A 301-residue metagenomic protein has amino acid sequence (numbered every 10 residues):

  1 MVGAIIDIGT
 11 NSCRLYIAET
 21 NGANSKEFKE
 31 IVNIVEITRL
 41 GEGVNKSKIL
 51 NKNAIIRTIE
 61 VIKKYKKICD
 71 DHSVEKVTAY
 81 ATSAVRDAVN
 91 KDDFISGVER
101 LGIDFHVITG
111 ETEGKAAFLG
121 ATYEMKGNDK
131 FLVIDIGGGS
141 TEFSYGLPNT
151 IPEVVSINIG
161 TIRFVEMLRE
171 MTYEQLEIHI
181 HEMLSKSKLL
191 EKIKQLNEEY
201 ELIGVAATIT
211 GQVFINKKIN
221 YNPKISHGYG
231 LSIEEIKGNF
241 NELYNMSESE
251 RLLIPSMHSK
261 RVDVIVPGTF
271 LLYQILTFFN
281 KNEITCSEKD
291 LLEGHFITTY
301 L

Functional and structural regions predicted by a protein language model:
M1-K29: N-terminal basic/disordered segments at the start of proteins
G3-D7, F131-D135, L202: Short glycine-aspartate micro-motif
N11, E75, N282: Short acidic/polar active-site loop segments enriched in Thr and Asp
S12-R14, S140, I209: Structural motif
I17, G43-I68, T82-I95, E99-K130 (+2 more regions): Helical "lid/coupling" subdomains associated with nucleotide-phosphate turnover
S25-V44, E60-K63, D70: Conserved ATP-binding subdomain of kinase catalytic cores across diverse folds
K76-A81: Short beta-strand segments at enzyme active-site cores
G138-Y145: Acidic, divalent-metal-coordinating active-site segment for phosphoryl/phosphodiester hydrolysis, typified by short
